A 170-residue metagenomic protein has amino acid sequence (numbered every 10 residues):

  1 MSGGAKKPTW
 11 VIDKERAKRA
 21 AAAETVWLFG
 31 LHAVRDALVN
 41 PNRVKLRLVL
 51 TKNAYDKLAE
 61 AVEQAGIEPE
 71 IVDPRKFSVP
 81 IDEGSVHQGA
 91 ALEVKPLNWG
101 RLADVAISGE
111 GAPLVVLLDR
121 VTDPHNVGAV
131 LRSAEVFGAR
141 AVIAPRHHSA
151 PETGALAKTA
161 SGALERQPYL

Functional and structural regions predicted by a protein language model:
M1-I107: N-terminal positively charged helical leader segments and presequences
A54, S108-L170: RNA substrate-binding interface of SAM-dependent RNA methyltransferases
